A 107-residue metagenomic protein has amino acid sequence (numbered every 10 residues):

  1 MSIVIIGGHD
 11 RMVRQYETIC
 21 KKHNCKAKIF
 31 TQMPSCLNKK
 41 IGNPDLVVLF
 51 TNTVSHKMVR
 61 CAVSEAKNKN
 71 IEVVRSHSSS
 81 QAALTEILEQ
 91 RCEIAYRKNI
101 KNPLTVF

Functional and structural regions predicted by a protein language model:
M1-N24: Short, charged N-terminal beta->alpha structural module
I6-G8, Q32, S78: Cofactor-binding loop segments of dinucleotide-utilizing enzymes, especially the Rossmann-like FAD- and NAD(P)+-binding
C25-K39: A short, well-structured beta->alpha microelement
G42-N43: Alpha-helix C-terminal capping/helix-to-coil transition sites in glycosyltransferase folds
N52-T53: Short glycine-/small-residue-rich Rossmann-like dinucleotide-binding loops
K67-F107: Ser/Thr/Gly-rich flexible loops in soluble cytosolic domains mediating phosphotransfer, phosphorylation
